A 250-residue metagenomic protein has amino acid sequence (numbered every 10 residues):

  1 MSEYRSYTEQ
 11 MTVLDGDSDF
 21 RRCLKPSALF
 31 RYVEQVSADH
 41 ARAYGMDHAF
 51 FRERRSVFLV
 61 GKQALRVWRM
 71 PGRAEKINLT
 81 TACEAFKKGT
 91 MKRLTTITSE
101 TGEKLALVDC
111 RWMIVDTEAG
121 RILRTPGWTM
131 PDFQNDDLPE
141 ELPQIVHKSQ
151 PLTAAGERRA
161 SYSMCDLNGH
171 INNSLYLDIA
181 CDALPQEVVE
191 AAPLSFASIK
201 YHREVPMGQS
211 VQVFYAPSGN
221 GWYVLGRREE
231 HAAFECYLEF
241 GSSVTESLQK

Functional and structural regions predicted by a protein language model:
S2-V60, L107-D109, V115-F196: Hot-dog-fold acyl-thioester-processing enzymes
E3-T8, R66-K148, V205-M207, A216-K250: HotDog/MaoC-like acyl-thioester-processing domains
H48-A49, S56, A74-I77, L94-T95 (+2 more regions): Short, positively charged
R158-G241: Acidic/His-leaning functional-site neighborhoods
